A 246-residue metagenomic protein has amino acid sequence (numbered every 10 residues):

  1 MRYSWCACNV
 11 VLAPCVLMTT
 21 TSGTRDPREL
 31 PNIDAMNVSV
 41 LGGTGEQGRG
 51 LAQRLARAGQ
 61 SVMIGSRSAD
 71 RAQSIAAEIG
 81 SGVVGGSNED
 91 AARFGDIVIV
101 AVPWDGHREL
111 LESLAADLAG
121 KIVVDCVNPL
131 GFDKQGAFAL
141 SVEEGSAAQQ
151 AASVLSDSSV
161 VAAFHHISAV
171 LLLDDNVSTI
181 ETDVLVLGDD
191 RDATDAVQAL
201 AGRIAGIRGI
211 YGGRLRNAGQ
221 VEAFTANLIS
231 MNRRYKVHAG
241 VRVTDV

Functional and structural regions predicted by a protein language model:
R2, V10, T19-S22: Alpha-helix boundary/capping motif
C6-C8, C15: Cysteine-centered motifs
D26-S74, E78, R203: NAD(P)+-binding Rossmann beta1-loop-alpha1 motif at the extreme N-terminus of oxidoreductases
A35, F94, G120, D157-V160: A glycine-biased structural micro-motif
N88-I122, N128-Q135: Rossmann-like NAD(P)-binding element
V127-A162, H166-S168: Rossmann-fold NAD(P)-binding glycine/threonine-rich loop
G136-E144, D174-D192: Short beta-strand and adjoining strand-loop segment in the mid-core of the Rossmann-like NAD(P)-dependent dehydrogenase
T182-V246: Active-site-lining helix/loop region of Rossmann-like oxidoreductase modules
